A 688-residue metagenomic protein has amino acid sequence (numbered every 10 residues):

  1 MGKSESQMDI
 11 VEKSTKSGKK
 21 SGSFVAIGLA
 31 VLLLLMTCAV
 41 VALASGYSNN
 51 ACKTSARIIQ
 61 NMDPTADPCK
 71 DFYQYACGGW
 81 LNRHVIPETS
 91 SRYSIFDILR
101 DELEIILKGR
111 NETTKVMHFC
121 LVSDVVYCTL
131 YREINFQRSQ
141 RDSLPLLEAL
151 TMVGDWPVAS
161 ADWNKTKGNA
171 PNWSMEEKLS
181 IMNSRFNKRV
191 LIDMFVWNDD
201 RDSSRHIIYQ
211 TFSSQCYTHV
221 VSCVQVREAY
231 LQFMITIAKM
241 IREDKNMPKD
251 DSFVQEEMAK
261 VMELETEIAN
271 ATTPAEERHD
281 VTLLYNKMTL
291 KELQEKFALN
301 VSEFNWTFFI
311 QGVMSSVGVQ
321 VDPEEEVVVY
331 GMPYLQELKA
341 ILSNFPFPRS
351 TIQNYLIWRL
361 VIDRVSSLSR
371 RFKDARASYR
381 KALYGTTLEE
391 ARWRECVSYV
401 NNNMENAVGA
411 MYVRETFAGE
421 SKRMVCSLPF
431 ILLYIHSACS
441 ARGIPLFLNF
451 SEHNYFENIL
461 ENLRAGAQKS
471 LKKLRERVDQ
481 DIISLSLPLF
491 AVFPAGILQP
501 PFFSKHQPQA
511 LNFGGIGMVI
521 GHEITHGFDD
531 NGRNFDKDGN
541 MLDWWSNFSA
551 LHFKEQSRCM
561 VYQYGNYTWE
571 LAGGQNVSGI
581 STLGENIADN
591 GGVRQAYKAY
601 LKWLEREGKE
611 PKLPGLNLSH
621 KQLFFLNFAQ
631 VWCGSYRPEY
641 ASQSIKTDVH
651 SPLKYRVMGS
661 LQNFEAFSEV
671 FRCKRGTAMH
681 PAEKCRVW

Functional and structural regions predicted by a protein language model:
G2-I520, I524-W688: Long, solvent-exposed N-terminal ectodomains of secreted or membrane-tethered precursors processed in the secretory
